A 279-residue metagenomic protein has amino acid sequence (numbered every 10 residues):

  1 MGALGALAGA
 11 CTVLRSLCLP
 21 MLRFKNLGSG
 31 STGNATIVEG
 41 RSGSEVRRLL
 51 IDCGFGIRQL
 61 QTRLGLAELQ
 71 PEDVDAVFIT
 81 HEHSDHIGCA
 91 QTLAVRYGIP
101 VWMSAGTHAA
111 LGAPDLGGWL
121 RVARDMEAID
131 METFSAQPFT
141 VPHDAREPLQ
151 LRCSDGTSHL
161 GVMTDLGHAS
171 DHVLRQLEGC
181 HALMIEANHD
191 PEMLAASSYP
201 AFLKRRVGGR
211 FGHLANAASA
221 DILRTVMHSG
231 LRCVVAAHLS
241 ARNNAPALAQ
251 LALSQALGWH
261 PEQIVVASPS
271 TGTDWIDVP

Functional and structural regions predicted by a protein language model:
L17-A67, P148-D165, A182: Conserved beta-strand hairpin/beta-sheet module of binuclear metal-dependent hydrolase folds, prominently
K25-T36, I79-A90, H108-G112, M126 (+1 more regions): Structured catalytic core of nucleotide-sugar glycosyltransferases
V46-R47, G56-M103: Active-site metal-binding motif and surrounding structural segment of the metallo-beta-lactamase
I51-G54, D75-E82, W102-A105, G161-T164 (+3 more regions): Active-site neighborhood of phospho(di)ester-bond hydrolases with catalytic His/Asp-centered motifs
H83-I87, H108-A110, A145-R146, H168-D171 (+2 more regions): Active-site environment of divalent metal-dependent phosphoester hydrolases
G88-Y97, A110-A113, N244-L251: Metal-dependent catalytic neighborhoods of phosphoester/phosphodiester hydrolases
M103-S158: Metallo-beta-lactamase
D171-S268: Cap/insert and terminal regions of metallo-dependent hydrolase folds
